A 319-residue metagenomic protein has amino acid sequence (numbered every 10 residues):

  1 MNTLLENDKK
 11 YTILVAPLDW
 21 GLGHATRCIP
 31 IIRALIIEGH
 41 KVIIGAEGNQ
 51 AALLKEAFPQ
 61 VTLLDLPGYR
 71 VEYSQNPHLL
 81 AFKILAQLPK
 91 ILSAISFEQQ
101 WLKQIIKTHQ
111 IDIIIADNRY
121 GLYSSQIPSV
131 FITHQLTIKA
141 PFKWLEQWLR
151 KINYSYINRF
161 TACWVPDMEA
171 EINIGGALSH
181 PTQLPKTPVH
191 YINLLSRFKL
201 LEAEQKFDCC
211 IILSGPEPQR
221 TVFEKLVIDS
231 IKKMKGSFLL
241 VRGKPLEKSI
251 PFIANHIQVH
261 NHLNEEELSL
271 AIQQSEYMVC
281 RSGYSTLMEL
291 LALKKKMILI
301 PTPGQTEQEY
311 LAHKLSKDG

Functional and structural regions predicted by a protein language model:
N7-T12, D19, I37-E38, V42-P89 (+1 more regions): Conserved nucleotide-sugar phosphate-binding/catalytic loop shared by glycosyltransferases and other
P17-I29, P218-T221: A short, glycine/small-residue-rich beta-strand->loop->alpha-helix junction that serves as a flexible
A25-L35, N49-Q50: Short amphipathic alpha-helix
I32, S179, N193-Y277, L287: Donor-nucleotide binding loops and adjacent catalytic segments primarily of GT-B fold Leloir glycosyltransferases
E47-A52, I114-G121, S196-R197, V241-K248: Short, polar loop motifs at secondary-structure junctions
L79-G121: Conserved nucleotide-sugar donor-binding subdomain of glycosyltransferases
T133, A140-W144, R150-P218, R242-L246: A nucleotide-sugar donor-handling region in carbohydrate enzymes
L268-Y310: A donor-sugar binding/catalytic signature common to diverse glycosyltransferases and related nucleotide-sugar
